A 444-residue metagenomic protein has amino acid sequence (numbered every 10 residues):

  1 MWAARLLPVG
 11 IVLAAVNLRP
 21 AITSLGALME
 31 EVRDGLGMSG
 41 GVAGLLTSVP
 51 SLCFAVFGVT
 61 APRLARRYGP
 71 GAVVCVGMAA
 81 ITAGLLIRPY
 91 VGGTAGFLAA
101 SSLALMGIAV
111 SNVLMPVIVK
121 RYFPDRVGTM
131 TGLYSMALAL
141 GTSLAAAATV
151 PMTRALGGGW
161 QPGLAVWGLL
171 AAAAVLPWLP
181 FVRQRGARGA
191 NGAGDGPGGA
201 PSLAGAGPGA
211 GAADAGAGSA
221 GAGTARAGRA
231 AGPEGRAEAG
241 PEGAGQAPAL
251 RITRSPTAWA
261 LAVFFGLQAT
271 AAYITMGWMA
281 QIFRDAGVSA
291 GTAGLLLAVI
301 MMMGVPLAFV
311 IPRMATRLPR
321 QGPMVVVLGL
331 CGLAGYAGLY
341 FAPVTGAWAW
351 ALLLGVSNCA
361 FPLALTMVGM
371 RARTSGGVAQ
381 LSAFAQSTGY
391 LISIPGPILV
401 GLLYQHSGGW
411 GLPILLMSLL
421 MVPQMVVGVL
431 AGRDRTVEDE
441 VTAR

Functional and structural regions predicted by a protein language model:
L25-G26, P256-V299, V305-P306: Extracytoplasmic gate region of multi-pass secondary transporters
G37, G69, Y90-A95, P124 (+3 more regions): Helix-breaking motifs and short loop linkers at transmembrane-helix boundaries and internal kinks in secondary membrane
V56-A95: Conserved MFS/SLC helix-loop-helix module at the cytosolic interface between two early adjacent transmembrane helices
A100-L138: Cytoplasmic helix-loop-helix junction between adjacent transmembrane helices in 12-TM secondary transporters
D125-R126, L133-G186: Helix-loop-helix hairpin linking two adjacent transmembrane segments in secondary transporters
V150, G168-G205, G228, V427-A431: C-terminal membrane-cytosol helix-exit motif in multi-pass small-molecule transporters
Q321-A364: C-terminal transmembrane helical hairpin of 12-TM major facilitator-type secondary transporters
A372-W410, M417: A late C-terminal transmembrane helix in Major Facilitator Superfamily
